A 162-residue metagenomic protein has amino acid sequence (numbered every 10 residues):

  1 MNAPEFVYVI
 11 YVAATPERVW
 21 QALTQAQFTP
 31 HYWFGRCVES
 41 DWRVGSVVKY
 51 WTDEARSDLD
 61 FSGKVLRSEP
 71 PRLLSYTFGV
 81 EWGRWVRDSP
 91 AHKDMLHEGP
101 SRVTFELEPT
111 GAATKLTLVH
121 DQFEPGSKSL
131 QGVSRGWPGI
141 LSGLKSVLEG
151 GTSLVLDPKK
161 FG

Functional and structural regions predicted by a protein language model:
M1-V38, R43: Hydrophobic ligand-binding cavity/cleft-lining segments
A3, T117-E124: A short small-residue
V9-Y11, K49-W51, K64, E106: Generic structural detector for well-ordered beta-strands
A14-T15, D53, G132, G162: Alpha-helical scaffold segments that form or flank carboxylate-/histidine-based iron centers
V19-W20, T29, V48, V65 (+4 more regions): Hydrophobic pocket/interface hotspot
R36-Y50, E54-D58: A solvent-exposed, acidic/Ser-Thr-rich amphipathic alpha-helical stretch
V38-E39, D58-A112, D121: Hydrophobic-ligand binding "helix-grip"
G99, Q122-G162: A conserved amphipathic terminal alpha-helix motif
